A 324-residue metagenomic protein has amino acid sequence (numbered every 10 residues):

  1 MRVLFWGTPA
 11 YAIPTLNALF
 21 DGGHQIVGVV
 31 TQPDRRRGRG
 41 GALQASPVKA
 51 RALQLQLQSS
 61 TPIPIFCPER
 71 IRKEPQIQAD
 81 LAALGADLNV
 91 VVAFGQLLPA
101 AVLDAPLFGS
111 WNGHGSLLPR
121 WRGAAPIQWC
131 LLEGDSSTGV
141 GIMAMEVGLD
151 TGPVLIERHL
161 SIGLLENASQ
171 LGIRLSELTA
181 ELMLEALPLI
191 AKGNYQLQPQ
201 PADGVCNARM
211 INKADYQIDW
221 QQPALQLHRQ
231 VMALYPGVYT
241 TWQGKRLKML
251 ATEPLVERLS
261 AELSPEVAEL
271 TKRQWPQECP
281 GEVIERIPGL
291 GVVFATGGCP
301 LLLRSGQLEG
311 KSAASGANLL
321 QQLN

Functional and structural regions predicted by a protein language model:
M1-P236, L308-G310, S315, L320-L323: One-carbon transfer enzymes
Q221-N324: An anion-binding loop in the catalytic cleft
